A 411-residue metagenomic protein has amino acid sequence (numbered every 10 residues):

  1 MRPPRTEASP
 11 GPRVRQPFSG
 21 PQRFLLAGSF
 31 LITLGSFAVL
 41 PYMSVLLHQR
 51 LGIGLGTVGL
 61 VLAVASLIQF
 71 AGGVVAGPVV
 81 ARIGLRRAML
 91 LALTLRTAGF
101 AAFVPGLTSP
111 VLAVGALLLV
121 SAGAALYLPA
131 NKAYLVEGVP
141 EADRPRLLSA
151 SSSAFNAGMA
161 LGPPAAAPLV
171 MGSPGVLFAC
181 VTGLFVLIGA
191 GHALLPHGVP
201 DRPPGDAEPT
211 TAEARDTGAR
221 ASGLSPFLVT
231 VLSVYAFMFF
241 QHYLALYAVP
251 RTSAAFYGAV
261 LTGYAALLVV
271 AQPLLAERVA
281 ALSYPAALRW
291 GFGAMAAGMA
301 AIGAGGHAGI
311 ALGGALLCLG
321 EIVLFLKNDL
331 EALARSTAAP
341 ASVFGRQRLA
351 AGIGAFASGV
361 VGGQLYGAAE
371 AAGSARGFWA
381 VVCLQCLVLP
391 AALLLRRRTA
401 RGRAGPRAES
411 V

Functional and structural regions predicted by a protein language model:
R2-G20, H197-L232, V411: Juxtamembrane intracellular "pre-TM" segments in multi-pass secondary transporters
Q16-S66, G223-V229, S233-V260: Helix-loop boundary and gating motifs at the non-cytosolic
G72-L85, V170, A271-Y284, Y366: Helix-to-loop junctions at the C-terminal end of transmembrane segments in multipass secondary transporters
R87-A101, A286-A300: Structural signature of the two symmetry-related core transmembrane helices
L117-F155: Cytoplasmic helix-loop-helix junction between adjacent transmembrane helices in 12-TM secondary transporters
V170-G183, Q364-C386: A membrane-interface helix-boundary motif in multi-pass transporters
G183-P204, A392-R396: C-terminal membrane-cytosol helix-exit motif in multi-pass small-molecule transporters
A341-E370: A late C-terminal transmembrane helix in Major Facilitator Superfamily
